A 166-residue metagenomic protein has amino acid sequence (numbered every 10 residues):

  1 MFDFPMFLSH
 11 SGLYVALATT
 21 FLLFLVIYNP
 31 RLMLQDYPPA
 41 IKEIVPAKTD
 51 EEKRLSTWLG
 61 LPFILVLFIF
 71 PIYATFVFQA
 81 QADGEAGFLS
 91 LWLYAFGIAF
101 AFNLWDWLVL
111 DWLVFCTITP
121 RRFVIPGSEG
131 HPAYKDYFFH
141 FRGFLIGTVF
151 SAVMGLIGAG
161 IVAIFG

Functional and structural regions predicted by a protein language model:
M1-G97, A101-G166: Juxtamembrane/disordered regions of integral membrane proteins
